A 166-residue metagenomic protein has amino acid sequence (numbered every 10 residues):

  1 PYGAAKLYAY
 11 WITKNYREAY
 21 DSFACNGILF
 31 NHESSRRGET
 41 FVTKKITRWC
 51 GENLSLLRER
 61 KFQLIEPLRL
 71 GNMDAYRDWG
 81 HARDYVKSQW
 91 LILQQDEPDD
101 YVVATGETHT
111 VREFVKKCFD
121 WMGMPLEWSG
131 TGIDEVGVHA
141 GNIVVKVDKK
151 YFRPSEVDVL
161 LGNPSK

Functional and structural regions predicted by a protein language model:
P1-C25, T47-L56: Active-site Tyr-X1-5-Lys
C25-G27, V103: Short glycine/serine/threonine-enriched helix-capping/active-site loop that flanks the nucleotide-sugar donor pocket
I28-E33: Proline-glycine-enriched beta-turn/loop adjacent to the NAD(P) cofactor-binding site in Rossmann-like oxidoreductases
R37-K166: C-terminal substrate-binding subdomain of Rossmann-fold SDR/epimerase-dehydratase oxidoreductases
